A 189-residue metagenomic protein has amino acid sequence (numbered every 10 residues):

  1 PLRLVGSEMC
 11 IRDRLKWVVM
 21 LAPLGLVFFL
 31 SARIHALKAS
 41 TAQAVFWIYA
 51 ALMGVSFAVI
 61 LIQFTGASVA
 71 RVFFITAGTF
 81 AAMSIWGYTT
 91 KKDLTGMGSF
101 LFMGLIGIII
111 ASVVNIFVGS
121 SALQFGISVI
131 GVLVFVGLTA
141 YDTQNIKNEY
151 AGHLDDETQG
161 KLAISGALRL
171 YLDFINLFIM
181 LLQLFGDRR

Functional and structural regions predicted by a protein language model:
P1-G6, C10-I11: Single conserved hydrophobic/aromatic residue that forms the stacking wall/gate of nucleotide- or nucleobase-binding
R12-G54: Active-site cofactor/substrate anionic-group-binding motifs, chiefly glycine- and Lys/Arg-rich phosphate-binding loops
R12-P23, F46-W47, T65-T79, S128-L133: Structural signature of hydrophobic alpha-helical transmembrane segments
L26-A39, V59, A82-L94: C-terminal ends of transmembrane helices
A39-A51, A70-T76, T95-L105, S128-V129: Cytoplasmic-side transmembrane-helix entry/capping segments in multi-pass membrane proteins
F46-V59, F102-V113, K161: Small-residue-rich segments of transmembrane alpha-helices in multi-pass membrane proteins, especially helix faces
M97-I116, A122-I146: Alpha-helical membrane segments in multi-pass integral membrane proteins
F178-R189: Juxtamembrane boundary at the C-terminal end of a transmembrane helix
